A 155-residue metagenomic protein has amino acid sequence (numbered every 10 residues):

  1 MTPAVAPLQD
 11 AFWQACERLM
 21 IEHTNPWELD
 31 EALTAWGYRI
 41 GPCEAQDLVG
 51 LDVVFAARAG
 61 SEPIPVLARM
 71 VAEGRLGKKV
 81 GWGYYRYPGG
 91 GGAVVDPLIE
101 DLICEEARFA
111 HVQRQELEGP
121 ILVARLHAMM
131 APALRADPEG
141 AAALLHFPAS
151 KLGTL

Functional and structural regions predicted by a protein language model:
M1-L155: N-terminal glycine-rich phosphate-binding loop for ADP-containing cofactors
